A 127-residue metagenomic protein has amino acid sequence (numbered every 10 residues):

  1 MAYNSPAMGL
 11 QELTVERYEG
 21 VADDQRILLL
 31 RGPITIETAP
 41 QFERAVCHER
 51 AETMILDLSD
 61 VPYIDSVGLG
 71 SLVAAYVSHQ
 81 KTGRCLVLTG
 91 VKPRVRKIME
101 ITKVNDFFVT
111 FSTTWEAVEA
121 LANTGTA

Functional and structural regions predicted by a protein language model:
A2-E12, N123-A127: Intrinsically disordered or compositionally simple regulatory linkers and C-terminal tails in signal-transduction
P6-R44: STAS-typified acidic loop motif
T14-E19, C47-E49, G68-G70, T124: A broad, low-specificity signal for short, low-complexity segments enriched in glycine/proline and polar/charged
E16-Y18, T89, F111: General small-molecule cofactor/ligand-binding pocket signal
P33-F108: Amphipathic alpha-helical interaction surfaces in cytosolic regulatory modules
T110-A127: A charged, well-structured terminal subsegment
